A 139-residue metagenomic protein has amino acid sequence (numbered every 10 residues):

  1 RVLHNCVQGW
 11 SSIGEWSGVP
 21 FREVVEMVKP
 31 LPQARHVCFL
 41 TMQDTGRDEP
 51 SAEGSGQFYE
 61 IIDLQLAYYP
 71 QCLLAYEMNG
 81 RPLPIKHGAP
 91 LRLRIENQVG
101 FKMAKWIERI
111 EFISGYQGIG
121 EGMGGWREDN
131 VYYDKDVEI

Functional and structural regions predicted by a protein language model:
R1-N5, M27-V28: Short intrinsically disordered, low-complexity coil segments enriched in acidic
L3-G14: Second-shell loop/turn segments in exported
G14-G18, P30-P32: Hydrophobic alpha-helical segments and helix-packing faces
V19, E23-V25: Alpha-helical support elements that line or immediately flank enzyme active sites and cofactor-binding pockets
E26-I139: Extended, aromatic/histidine-rich regions of cofactor-dependent oxidoreductases associated with respiratory
